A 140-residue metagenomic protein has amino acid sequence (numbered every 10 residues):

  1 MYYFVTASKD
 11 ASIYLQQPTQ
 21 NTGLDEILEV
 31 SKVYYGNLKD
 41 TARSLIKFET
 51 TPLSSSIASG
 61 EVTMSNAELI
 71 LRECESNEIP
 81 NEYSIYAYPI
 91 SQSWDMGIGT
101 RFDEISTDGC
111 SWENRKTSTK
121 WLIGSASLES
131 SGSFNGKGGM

Functional and structural regions predicted by a protein language model:
M1-M140: Secreted, disulfide-rich extracellular signaling modules
